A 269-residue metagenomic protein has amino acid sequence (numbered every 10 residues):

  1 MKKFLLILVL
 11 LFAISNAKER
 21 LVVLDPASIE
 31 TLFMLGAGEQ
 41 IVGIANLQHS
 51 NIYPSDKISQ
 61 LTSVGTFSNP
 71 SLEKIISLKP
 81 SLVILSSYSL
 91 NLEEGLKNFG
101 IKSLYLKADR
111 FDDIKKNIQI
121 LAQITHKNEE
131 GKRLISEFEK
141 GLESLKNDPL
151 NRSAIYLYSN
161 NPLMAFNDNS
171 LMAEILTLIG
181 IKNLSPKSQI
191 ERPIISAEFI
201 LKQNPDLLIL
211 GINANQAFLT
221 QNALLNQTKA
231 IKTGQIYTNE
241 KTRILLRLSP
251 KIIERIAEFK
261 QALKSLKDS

Functional and structural regions predicted by a protein language model:
F4-S15: Sec-dependent N-terminal signal peptides
K18-L35, E129-I181: Basic- and aromatic-lined ligand-binding clefts that recognize polyanionic substrates
R20, L24, K115-Q123, K132 (+3 more regions): Structured C-terminal subdomain patch of bacterial secreted/periplasmic proteins
R20-L78, L82-Y88, I181-L184: A short, structured surface patch at a secondary-structure boundary
I29-M34, H49-P54, P162-N167, A217 (+1 more regions): Short, solvent-exposed loop/turn elements at domain surfaces
A45, L171-R192, T238: His/Asp/Glu-enriched short active-site or ligand-binding loop at hydrolase and phosphoryl-transfer sites
S71-L85, I101, S196-L210: Proline-aspartate-enriched helix->loop->beta-strand connector
Y88-E93, K97-I120: Flexible loop/hinge segments that line or gate small-molecule binding clefts
